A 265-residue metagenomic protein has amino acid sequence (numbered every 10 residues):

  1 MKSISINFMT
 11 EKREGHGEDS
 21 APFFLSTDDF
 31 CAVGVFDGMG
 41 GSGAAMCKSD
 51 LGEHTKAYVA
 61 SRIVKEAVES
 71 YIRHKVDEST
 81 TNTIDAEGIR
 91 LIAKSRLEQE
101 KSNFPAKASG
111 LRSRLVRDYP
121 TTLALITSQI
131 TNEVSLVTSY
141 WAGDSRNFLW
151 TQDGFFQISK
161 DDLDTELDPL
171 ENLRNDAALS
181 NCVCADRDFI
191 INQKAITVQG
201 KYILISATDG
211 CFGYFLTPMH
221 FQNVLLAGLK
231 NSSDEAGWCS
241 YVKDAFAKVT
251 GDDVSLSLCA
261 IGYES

Functional and structural regions predicted by a protein language model:
M1-S265: PP2C/PPM-type serine/threonine phosphatase catalytic domain
